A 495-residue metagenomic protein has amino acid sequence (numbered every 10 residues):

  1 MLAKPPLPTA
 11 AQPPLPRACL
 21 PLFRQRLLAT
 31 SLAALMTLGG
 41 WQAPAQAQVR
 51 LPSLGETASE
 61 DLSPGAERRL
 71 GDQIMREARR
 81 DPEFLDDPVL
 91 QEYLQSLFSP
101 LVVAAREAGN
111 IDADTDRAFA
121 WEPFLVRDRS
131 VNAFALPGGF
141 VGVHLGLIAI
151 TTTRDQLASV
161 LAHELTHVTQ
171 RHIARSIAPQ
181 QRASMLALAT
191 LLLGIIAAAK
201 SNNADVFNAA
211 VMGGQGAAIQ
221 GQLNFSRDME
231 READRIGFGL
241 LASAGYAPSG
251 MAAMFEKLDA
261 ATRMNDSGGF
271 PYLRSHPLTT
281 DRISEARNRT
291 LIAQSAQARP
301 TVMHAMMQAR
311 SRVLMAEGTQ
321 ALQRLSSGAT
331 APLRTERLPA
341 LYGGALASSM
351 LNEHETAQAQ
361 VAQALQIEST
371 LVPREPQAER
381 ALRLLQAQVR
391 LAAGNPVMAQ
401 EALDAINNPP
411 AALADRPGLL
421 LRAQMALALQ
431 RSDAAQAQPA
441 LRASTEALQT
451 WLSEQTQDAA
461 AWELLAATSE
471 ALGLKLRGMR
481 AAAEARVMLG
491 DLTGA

Functional and structural regions predicted by a protein language model:
L2-A10, C19-L22, R26, T30-F134 (+11 more regions): Hydrophobic or amphipathic, alpha-helical segments that drive membrane association/targeting
L54-T57, D72, F84, E92 (+6 more regions): Extracytoplasmic and endomembrane cell-envelope/extracellular-matrix remodeling and assembly machinery
G142-S159: Short pre-active-site segment immediately N-terminal to the catalytic Zn-binding motif
V143, S159-H167, R171, A233: Active-site recognition of the HExxH zinc-binding catalytic motif
D155, L165-R182, K200: Catalytic Zn2+-binding segment of zinc metalloproteases
I177-A189, V206-A209, G245-F255: Acidic/histidine metal-binding catalytic segments
M185-K200, A209-A217: Membrane-active amphipathic alpha-helices enriched in small hydrophobic residues
